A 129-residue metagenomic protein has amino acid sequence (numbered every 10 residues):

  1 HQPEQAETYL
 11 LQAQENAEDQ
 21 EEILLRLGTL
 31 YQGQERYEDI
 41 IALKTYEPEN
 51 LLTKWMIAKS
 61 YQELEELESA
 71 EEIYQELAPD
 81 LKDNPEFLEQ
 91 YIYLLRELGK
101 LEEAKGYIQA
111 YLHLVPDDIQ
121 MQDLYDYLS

Functional and structural regions predicted by a protein language model:
Q12-A13, I40-E47, E76-L77, A110-Y111: Canonical positions in the second alpha-helix
